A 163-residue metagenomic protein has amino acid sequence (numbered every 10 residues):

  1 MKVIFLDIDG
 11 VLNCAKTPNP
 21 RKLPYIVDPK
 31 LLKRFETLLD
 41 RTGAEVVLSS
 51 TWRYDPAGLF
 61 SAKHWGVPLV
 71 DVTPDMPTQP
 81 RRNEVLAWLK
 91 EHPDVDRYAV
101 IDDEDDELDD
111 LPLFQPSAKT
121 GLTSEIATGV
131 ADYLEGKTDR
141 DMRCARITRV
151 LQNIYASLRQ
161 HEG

Functional and structural regions predicted by a protein language model:
M1-R41, E45: Active-site neighborhood of HAD-like aspartate-dependent phosphohydrolases
K2-I4, A44-V47, R97-A99, L113: Hydrophobic beta-strand segments of well-ordered beta-sheets in folded domains
L6, S49-W52, I101-D103: Short His-Asn-centered micro-motif
L12-N13, Y54-P56, D106-L108: Short, active-site-adjacent cap segments at secondary-structure transitions
D28, T51-R53, T78: Generic structural signal for well-ordered secondary structure
L39-L59: Substrate-recognition element of Asp-dependent hydrolases with the DxDx(T/V) motif
L59-G163: C-terminal cap/substrate-recognition subdomain and adjoining C-terminal extension of metal-dependent phosphatase-like
